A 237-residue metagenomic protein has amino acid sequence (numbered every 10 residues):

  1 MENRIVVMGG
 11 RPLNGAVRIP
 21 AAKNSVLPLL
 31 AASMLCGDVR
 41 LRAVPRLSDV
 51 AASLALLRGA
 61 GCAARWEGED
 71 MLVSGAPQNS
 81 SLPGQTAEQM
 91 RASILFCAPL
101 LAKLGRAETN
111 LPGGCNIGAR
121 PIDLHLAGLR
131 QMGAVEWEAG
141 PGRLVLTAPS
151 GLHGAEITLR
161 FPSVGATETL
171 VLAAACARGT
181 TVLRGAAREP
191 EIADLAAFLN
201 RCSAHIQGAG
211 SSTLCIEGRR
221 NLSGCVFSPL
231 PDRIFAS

Functional and structural regions predicted by a protein language model:
M1-S237: Structural preference for solvent-exposed beta-strand-turn elements and adjacent flexible terminal/loop segments within
